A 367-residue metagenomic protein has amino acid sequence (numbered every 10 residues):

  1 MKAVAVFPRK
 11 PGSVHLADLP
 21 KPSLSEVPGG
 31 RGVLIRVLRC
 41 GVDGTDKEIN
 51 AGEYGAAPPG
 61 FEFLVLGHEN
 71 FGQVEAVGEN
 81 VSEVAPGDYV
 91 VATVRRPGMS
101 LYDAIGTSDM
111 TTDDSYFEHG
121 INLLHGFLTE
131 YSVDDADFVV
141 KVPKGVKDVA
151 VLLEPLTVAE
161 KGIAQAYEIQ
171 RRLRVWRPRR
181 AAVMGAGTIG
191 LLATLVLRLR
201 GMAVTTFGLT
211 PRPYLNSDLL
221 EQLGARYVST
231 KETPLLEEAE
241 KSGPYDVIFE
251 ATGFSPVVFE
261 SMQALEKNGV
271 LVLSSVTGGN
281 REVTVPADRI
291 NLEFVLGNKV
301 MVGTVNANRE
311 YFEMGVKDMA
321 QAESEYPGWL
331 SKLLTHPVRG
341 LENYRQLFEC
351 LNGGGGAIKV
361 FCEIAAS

Functional and structural regions predicted by a protein language model:
P8, F259, R309-S367: C-terminal hydrophobic helical "lid"/dimerization subdomain of Rossmann-like NAD(P)H-dependent oxidoreductases
L24-C40, Y54-L101, P143-G145: Glycine-rich beta-strand-centered segment in the early N-terminal region that forms part of a ligand/cofactor-binding
P97-R180: NAD(P)H dinucleotide-binding glycine-rich loop of Rossmann-like/cofactor-binding domains, especially the beta1-alpha1
V146-E232: Mid-domain Rossmann-like dinucleotide-binding core that forms the NAD(H)/NADP(H) cofactor-binding site
L209-Y214, S255, G278-G279: Helix N-cap at the beta1-alpha1 junction of Rossmann-like dinucleotide-binding domains, i.e., the first residues
E232-G243: Short amphipathic alpha-helix with an adjacent loop that forms part of the alpha/beta core around
Y245-A251, V270: Short SAM/SAH-binding signature in class I
P256-A322, Y326, I364-S367: Glycine-rich phosphate-binding loop and adjacent beta-alpha segment of Rossmann(oid) nucleotide-cofactor-binding
